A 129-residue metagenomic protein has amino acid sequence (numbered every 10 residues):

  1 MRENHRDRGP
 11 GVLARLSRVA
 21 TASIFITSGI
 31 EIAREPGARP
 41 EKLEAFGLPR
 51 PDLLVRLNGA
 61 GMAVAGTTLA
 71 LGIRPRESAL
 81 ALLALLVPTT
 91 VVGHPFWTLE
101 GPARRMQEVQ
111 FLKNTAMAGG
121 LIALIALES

Functional and structural regions predicted by a protein language model:
M1-S129: Short amphipathic, positively biased membrane-proximal segments that drive organelle/inner-membrane targeting
